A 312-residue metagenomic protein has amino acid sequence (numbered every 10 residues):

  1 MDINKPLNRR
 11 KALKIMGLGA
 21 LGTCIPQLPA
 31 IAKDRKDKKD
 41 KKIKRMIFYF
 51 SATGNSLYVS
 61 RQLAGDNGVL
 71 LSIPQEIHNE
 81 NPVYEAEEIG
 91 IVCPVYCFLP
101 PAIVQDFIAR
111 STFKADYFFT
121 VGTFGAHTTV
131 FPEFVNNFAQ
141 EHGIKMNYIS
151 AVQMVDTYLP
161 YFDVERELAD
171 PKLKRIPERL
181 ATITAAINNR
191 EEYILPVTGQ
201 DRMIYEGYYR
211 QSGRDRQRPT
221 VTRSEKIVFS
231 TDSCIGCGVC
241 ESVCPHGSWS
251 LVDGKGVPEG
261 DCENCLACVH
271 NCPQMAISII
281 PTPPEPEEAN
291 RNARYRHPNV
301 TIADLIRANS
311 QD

Functional and structural regions predicted by a protein language model:
I3, K33, K39-I47, G54-V59 (+6 more regions): FMN-binding flavodoxin-like domain, especially the glycine-rich phosphate-binding loop
N4-K5, K11-A32: N-terminal export signals
K14, Y58, H270: DNA-binding alpha-helical recognition surfaces that contact promoter or target DNA
G17, G22, G54, G236-G238: Glycine-centered flexibility sites
A30-A32, F229-E263, A267-E285: Iron-sulfur cluster-binding cysteine motifs and their immediate structural context in ferredoxin-like electron-transfer
A52, H127-T128, S233, D261: Charged, low-complexity surface patches
I204-G236, E241-S242: A mid-sequence, solvent-exposed acidic-amphipathic segment
